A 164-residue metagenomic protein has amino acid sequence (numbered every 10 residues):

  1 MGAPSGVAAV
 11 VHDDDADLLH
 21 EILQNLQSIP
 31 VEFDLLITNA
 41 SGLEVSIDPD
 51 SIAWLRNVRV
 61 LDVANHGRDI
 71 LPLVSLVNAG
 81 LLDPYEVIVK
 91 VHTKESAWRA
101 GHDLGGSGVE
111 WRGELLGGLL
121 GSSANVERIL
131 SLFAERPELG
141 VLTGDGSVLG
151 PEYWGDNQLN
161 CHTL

Functional and structural regions predicted by a protein language model:
M1-L164: ER/Golgi luminal nucleotide-sugar-dependent glycosyltransferases, focusing on the catalytic module
